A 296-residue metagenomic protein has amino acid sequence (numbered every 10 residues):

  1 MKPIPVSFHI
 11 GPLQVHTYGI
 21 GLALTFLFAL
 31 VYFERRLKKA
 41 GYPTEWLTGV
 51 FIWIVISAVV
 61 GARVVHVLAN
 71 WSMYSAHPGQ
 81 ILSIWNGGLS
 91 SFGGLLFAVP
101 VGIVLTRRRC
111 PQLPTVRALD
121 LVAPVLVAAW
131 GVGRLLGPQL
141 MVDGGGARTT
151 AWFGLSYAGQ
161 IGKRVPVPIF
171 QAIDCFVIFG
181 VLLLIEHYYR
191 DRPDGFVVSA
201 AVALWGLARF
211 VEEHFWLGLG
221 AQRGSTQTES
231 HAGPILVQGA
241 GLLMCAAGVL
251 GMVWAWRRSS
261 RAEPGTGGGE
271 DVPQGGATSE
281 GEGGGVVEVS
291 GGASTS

Functional and structural regions predicted by a protein language model:
M1-S296: A feature for loop-to-transmembrane-helix boundaries and adjacent hydrophobic helices in multi-pass integral membrane
